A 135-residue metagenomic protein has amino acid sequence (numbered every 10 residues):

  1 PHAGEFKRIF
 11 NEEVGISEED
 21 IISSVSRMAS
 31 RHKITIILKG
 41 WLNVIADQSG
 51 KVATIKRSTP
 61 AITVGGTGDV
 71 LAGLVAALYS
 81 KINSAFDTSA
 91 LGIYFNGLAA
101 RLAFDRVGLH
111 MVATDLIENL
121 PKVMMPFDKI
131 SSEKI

Functional and structural regions predicted by a protein language model:
P1-R57, K129-I135: Glycine-rich phosphate/dinucleotide-binding loop and adjoining beta-alpha-beta core of small-molecule
R8, V44-D47, L71, G97-F104: Short active-site-adjacent structural elements
R8, V64-F95: Short, small-residue alpha-helix embedded
G15, D69, S80-K81, K122 (+1 more regions): Short, well-ordered loop/turn and helix-capping segments at boundaries between secondary-structure elements and domains
I21-S30, A85-A99, A113-P121: Short, well-structured alpha-helical segments that form the helix of a local strand-helix-strand
T54-G66: Short pre-catalytic strand/loop immediately N-terminal to key active-site residues, enriched for Gly-Thr
L98-I135: Charged C-terminal helix
